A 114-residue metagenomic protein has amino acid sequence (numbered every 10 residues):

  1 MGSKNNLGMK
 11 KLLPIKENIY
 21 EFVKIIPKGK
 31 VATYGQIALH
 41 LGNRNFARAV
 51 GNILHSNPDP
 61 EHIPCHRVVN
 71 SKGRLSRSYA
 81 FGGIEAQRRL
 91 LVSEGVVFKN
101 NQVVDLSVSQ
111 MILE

Functional and structural regions predicted by a protein language model:
G2-E114: Nucleic acid-binding interface residues in structured DNA/RNA-binding domains, emphasizing the DNA-engaging scaffolds
